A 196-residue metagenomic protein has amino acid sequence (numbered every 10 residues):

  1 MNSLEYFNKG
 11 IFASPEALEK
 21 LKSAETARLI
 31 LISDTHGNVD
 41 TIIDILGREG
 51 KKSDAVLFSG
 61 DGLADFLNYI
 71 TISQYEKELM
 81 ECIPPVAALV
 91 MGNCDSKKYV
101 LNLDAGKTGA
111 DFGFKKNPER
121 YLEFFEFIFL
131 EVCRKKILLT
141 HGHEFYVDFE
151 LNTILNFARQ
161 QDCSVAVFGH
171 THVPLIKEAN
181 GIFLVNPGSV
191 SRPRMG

Functional and structural regions predicted by a protein language model:
N2-T26, N156-Q161, V185-G196: Binuclear metal-dependent phosphoesterase catalytic core
L4-N8, F12-V132: Core catalytic region of metal-dependent phosphoesterases/phosphodiesterases, especially metallo-beta-lactamase-like
R28-H36, K136-H143, F183-G188: Active-site-proximal beta-strand elements of phosphoester/diester hydrolases
H36, G62-L63, C94-D95, H143-F145 (+2 more regions): Catalytic metal-binding/acid-base residues of hydrolase active sites
G37-R48, L139, E144-A158: Pre-active-site segment of Zn-dependent metallo-hydrolases
A55, I137, V165: Short, Asp-centered acidic motifs that coordinate Mg2+ and/or phosphate in catalytic or ligand-binding sites
E78, V86-A88, T108-D111, N117 (+1 more regions): Conserved beta-sheet core of the metallophosphoesterase superfamily
E131-R134, N180: Short strand-coil-strand connectors
